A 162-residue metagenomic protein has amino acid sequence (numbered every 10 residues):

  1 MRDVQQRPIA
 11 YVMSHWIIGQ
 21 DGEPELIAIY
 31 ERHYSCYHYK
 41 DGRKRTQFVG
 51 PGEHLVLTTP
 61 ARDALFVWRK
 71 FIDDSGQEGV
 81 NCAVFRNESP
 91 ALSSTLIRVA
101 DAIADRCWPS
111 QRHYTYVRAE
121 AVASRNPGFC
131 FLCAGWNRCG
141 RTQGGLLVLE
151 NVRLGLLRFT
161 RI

Functional and structural regions predicted by a protein language model:
M1-R125, F129-I162: Non-catalytic substrate-recognition and accessory regions of acyl/acetyltransferase enzymes
